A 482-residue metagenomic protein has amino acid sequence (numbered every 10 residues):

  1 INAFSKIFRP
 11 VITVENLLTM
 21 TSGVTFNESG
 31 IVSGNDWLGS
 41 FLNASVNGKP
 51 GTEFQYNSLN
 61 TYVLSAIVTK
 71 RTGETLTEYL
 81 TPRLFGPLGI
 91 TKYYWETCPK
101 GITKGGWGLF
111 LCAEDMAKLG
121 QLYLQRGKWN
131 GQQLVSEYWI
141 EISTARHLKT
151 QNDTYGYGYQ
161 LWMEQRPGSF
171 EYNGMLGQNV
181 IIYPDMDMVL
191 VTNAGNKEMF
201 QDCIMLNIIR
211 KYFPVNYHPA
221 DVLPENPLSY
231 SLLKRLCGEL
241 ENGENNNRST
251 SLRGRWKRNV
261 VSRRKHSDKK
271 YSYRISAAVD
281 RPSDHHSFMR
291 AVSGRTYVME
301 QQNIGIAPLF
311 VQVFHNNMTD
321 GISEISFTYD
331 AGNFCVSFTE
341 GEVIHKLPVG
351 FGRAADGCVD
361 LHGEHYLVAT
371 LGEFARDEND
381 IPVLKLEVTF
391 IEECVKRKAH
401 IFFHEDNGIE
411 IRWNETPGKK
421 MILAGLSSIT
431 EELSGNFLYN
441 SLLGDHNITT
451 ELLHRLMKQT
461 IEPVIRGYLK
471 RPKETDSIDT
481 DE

Functional and structural regions predicted by a protein language model:
I1, L17, F41, F54-F85 (+2 more regions): Alpha-helical scaffold elements that line and support the substrate/ligand-binding pocket of soluble hydrolases
I1-S22, N43, E74-W107, L111: Active-site helix/loop module of the DD-peptidase/beta-lactamase fold, centered on the serine-lysine SxxK catalytic
F26-S29, T69-T81, G127-S136: Structural helix-adjacent loops and short alpha-helical linkers that scaffold large soluble proteins
A44-P50, N60-Y62, C98-G105, Q165-R166: Flexible glycine/proline-enriched surface loops and loop-helix/loop-strand junctions
C112-Y123, K128-T150: A conserved catalytic-loop motif detector
E137-T192: Active-site Gly/Thr loop motif
G174-K270: Structured C-terminal helix/loop/strand segments within mature extracytoplasmic catalytic/sensor domains
L228-E482: Peripheral terminal and inter-domain segments
